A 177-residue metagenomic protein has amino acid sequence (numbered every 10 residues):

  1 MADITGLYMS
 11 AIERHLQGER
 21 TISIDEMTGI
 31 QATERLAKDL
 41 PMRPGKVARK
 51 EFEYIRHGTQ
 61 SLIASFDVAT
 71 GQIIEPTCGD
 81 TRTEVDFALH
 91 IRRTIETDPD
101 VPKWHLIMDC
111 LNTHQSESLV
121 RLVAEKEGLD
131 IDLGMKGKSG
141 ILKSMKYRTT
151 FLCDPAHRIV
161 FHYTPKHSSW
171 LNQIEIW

Functional and structural regions predicted by a protein language model:
M1-W177: Short functional hotspots at interaction and active-site rims
